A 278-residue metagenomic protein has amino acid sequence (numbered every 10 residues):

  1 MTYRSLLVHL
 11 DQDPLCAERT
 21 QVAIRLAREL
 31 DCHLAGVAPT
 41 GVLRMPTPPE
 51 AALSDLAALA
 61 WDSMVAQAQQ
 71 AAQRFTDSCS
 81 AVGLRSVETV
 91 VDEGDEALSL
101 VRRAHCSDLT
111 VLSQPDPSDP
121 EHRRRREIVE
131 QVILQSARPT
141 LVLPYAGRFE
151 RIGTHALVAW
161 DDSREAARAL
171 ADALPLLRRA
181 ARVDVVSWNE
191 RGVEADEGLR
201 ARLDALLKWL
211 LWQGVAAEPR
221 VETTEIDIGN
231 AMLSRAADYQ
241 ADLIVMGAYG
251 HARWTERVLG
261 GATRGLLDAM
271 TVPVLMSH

Functional and structural regions predicted by a protein language model:
M1, D77-T110, W212-I244, G250-W254 (+1 more regions): Structural beta-alpha unit
M1-L56, Q135, I152-V221: Small/aliphatic-rich secondary-structure junction motif
R19, E96, R125, A166-A169 (+2 more regions): Amphipathic coiled-coil/heptad-repeat helices and related helical stalk/stem segments that mediate oligomerization
T20-E29, S99-R148, R235-H278: Gly/Ser-rich helix-loop-strand patches that form or flank binding pockets for ribonucleotide-derived cofactors
G36, E88-V91, V142, V185 (+2 more regions): A structural preference for short, hydrophobic beta-strand core positions in alpha/beta folds
R44, E96, D119-E121, E150 (+3 more regions): Generic structural signal for helix capping and beta-alpha/helix-loop junctions
L56-Q70: A short acidic, glycine-rich active-site loop that binds or catalyzes chemistry on phosphate/adenosine moieties
